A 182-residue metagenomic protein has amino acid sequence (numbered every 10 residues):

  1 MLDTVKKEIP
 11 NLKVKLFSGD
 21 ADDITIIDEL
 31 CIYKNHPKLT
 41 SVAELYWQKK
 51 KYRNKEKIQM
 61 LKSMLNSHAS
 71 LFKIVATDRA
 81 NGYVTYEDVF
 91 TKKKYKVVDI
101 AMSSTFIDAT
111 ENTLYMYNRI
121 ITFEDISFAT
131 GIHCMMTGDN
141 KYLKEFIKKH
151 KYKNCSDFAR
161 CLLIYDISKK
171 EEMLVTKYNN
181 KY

Functional and structural regions predicted by a protein language model:
M1-N66, L143-K149, R160-Y182: OB/S1-fold single-stranded nucleic-acid-binding modules and their adjacent gly/ser/pro-rich low-complexity linkers
K62-A80: Structural detector for short beta-strands of small beta-barrel domains
N81-E87: Short aromatic-glycine-enriched beta-strand elements
F90-T91, Y115, F123: Eukaryotic chromatin- and chromosome-associated nuclear factors, especially histone mark writers/erasers/readers
K93-A101: A short macromolecule-binding patch
I100-R119: Short nucleic-acid-contacting surface segments enriched for D/E, G, S/T with interspersed K/R
R119-L163: OB-fold/S1-family single-stranded nucleic acid-binding modules
